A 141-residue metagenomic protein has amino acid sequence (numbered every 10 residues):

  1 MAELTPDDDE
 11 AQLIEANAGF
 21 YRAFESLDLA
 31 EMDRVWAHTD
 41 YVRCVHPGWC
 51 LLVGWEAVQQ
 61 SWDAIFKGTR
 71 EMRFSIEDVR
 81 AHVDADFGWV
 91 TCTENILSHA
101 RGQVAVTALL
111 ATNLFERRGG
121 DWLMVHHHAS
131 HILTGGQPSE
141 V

Functional and structural regions predicted by a protein language model:
M1-R34, Y41-V141: A beta-strand edge to alpha-helix "cap/lid" segment located at domain peripheries
